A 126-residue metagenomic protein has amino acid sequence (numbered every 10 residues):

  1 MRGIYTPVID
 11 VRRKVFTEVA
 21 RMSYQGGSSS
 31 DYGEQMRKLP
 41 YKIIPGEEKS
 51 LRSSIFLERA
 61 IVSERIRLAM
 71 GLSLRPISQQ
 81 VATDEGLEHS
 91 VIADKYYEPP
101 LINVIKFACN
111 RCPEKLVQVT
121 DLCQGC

Functional and structural regions predicted by a protein language model:
R2-C126: Ferredoxin-type iron-sulfur electron-transfer modules and their immediate structural context
